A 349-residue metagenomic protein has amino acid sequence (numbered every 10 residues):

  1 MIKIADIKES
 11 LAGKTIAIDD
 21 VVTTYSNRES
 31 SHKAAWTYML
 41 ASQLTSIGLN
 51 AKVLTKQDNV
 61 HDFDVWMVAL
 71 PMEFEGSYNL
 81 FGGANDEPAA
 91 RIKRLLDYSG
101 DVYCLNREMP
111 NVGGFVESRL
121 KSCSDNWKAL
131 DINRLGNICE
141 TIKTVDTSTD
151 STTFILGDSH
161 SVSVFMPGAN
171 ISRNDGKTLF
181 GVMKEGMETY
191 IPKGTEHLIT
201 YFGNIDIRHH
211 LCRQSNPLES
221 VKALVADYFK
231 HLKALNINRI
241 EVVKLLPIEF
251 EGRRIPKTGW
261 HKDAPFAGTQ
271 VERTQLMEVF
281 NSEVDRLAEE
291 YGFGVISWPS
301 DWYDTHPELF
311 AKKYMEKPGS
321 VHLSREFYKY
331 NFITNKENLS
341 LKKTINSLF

Functional and structural regions predicted by a protein language model:
K3-L11, Q57-H61, I92-R94, T144-S151 (+2 more regions): Short amphipathic alpha-helices and their capping/turn segments at secondary-structure boundaries
D6, A17, L40-Q43, I47-G48 (+1 more regions): Extended catalytic core of nucleotide-activated donor transferases of GT-like folds
A17-I18, T24-G48, P110-H197: Serine-esterase "nucleophile elbow" of acetyl-processing enzymes
T23-S30, F74-G82, S172-G181, I205-A226 (+1 more regions): Surface-exposed cleft-lining segments at the edges of enzyme active sites
M67-L80, E188-K222, L246-I255: Oxyanion-hole/transition-state-stabilizing segment in secreted/luminal serine hydrolases and related acyltransferases
Y103-G114, Y201-D206, K233-R273, S300-T305: Active-site segments of SGNH/GDSL-like serine hydrolases that catalyze O-acetyl group transfer/hydrolysis on lipids
K128-T141, Q275-M277, D285-R286, G292 (+1 more regions): Histidine-centered active-site loop/cap adjacent to the catalytic His in serine esterases/O-acetyl transfer systems
G252-P299, S320-Y330: Substrate-gating cap/lid alpha-helix
